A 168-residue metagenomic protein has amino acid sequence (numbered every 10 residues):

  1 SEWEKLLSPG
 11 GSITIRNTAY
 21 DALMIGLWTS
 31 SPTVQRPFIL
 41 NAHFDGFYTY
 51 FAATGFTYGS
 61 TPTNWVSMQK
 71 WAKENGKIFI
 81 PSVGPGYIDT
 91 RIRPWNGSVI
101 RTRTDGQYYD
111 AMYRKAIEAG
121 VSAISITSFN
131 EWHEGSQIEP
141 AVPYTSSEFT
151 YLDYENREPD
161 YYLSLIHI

Functional and structural regions predicted by a protein language model:
S1-N17, I138-D160: Active-site cleft segment of glycoside hydrolase catalytic domains centered on the general acid/base Glu
E2-T104, A116, S122: Aromatic-lined glycan-binding groove of carbohydrate-active enzymes
Q35, G55-G59, T90-P94, T127-P143 (+1 more regions): Generic local-structure boundary detector
I100-S146, E155-L163: Substrate-binding cleft of secreted/luminal carbohydrate-active enzymes
H167-I168: Conserved small/polar residues in nucleotide/adenosyl-binding loops
